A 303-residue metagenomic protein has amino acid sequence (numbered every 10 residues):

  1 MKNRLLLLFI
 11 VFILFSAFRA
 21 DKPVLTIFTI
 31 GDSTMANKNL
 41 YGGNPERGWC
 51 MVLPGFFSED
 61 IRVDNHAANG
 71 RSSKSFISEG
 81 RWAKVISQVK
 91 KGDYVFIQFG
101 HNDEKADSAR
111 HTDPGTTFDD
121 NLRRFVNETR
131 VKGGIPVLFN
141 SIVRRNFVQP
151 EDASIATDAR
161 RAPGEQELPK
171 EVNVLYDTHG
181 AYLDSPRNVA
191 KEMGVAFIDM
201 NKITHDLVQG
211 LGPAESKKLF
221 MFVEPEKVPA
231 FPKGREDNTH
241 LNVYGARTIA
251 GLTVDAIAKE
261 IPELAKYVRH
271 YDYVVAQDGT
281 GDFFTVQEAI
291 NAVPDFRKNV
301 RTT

Functional and structural regions predicted by a protein language model:
M1-L7, F12-V24: Bacterial Sec-dependent signal peptides at the C-terminal "C-region" and cleavage site
N3, K22, G80-V243, R247 (+1 more regions): Alpha-helical cap/lid subdomain in secreted, periplasmic, or secretory-pathway luminal O-acyl-processing enzymes
R19-A67, A83-V95: Serine-esterase "nucleophile elbow" of acetyl-processing enzymes
D21-P23, A265-V274: Low-complexity, Pro/Thr/Ser/Gly/Ala-rich linker/spacer regions in secreted, extracellular modular proteins
L25, I61, Y271, V300-T303: Residue-level recognition of the N-termini of beta-strands and the immediately preceding loop/turn
M35-L40, S73-S75, D282-F284: Short, solvent-exposed loop/turn elements at domain surfaces
A67-S73, Q277-G279: Short beta->alpha junction loops
Y273-T303: Acidic Gly/Asp/Thr-rich repetitive segments characteristic of extracellular carbohydrate-active and adhesion proteins
